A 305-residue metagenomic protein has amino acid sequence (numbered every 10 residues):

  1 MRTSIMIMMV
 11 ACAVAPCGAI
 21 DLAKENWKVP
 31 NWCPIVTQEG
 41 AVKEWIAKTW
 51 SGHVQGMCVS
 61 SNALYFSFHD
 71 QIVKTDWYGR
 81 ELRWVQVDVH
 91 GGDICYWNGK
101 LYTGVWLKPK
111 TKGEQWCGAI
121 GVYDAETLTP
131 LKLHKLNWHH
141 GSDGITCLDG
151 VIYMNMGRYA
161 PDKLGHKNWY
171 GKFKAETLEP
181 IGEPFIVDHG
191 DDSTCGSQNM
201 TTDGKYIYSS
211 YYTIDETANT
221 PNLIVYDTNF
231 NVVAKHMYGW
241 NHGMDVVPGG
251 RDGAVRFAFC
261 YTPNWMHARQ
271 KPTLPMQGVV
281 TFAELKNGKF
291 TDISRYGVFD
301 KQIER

Functional and structural regions predicted by a protein language model:
L22-S51, Y78: A short helix->beta-strand "capping" segment at the edge of beta-propeller domains
Q38-K48, G79-Q86, T129-K135, E179-D191 (+1 more regions): A short beta-strand motif characteristic of beta-propeller blades
V42-D70, H90-D93: Beta-strand-rich domains and repeat architectures in extracellular enzymes and scaffolds, especially beta-propellers
S51-C58, D88-N98, L136-L148, D191-M200 (+2 more regions): Repeated scaffold domains used in trafficking and secretory/extracellular systems, primarily beta-propellers
S61-N62, N98-G99, D149-V151, G204-K205 (+1 more regions): Short coil/turn segments that connect the beta-strands within blades of beta-propeller domains
F66-S67, K110-G118, P161-N168, I214-T220 (+1 more regions): Short, solvent-exposed loop/turn segments at conserved positions within beta-propeller repeat blades
G79-G118: Blade-loop segments of beta-propeller domains
H189-V225: Loop/turn-rich, solvent-exposed surfaces of beta-rich toroidal or solenoidal domains
